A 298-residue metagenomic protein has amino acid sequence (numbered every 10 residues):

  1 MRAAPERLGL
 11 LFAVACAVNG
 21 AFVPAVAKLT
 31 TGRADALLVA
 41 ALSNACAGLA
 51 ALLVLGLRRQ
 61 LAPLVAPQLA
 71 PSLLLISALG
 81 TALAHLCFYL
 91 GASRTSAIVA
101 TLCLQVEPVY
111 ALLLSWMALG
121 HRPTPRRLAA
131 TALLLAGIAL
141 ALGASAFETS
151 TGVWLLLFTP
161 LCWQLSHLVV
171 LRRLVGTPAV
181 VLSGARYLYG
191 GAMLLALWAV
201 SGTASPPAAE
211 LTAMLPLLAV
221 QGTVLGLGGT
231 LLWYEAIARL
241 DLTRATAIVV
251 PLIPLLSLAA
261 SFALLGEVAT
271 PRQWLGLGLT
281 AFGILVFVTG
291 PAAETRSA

Functional and structural regions predicted by a protein language model:
M1-A41, S145-R172, A192, A196 (+1 more regions): Glycine-/small-residue-enriched transmembrane alpha-helix faces in small-molecule transporters and effluxers
L10-A13, A17, L73-S77, Y89 (+7 more regions): Residue-level signature of transmembrane alpha-helical cores of multipass secondary-active transporters and flippases
L10-V14, P67-I76, P123-L134, V153-L156 (+2 more regions): Cytoplasmic-side transmembrane-helix entry/capping segments in multi-pass membrane proteins
A15-V18, A40-L42, H85, V99-V106 (+2 more regions): Helix-helix packing/entry segments at the starts of transmembrane helices
N19-V26, R58-I98, L104, I138-L140 (+1 more regions): Specific transmembrane alpha-helical segments of multi-pass solute transporters/efflux pumps, especially DMT/EamA
A25-A36, L61-L64, S93, A139-T151 (+2 more regions): Membrane-interface helix termini and inter-helical loops of multi-pass transporters
R33-L83, Y110-A111, C162-S166, S183-A204 (+5 more regions): Transmembrane alpha-helices of multi-pass small-molecule transport proteins
A51, L114, P123-G143, L194 (+2 more regions): Hydrophobic transmembrane alpha-helices of multi-pass small-molecule transport proteins
